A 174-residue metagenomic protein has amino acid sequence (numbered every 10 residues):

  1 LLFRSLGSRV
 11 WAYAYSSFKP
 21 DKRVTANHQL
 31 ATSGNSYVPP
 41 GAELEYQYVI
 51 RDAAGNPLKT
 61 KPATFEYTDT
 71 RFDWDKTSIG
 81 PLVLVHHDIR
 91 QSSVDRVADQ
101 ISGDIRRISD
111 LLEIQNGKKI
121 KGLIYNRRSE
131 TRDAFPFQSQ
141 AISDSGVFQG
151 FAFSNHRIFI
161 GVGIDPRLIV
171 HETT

Functional and structural regions predicted by a protein language model:
G7-R9, P40, R51-T60: Short acidic/polar inter-strand loop motif in beta-rich domains
G7-S17: Surface-exposed loop/edge segments in extracytoplasmic proteins
S17, A54-K76: Short beta-strand elements
K19-S33: Aromatic sugar-binding surface patches on proteins that engage polysaccharides or sugar-phosphate polymers
G34-E43: Surface-exposed, short loops/turns at beta-strand junctions within beta-sandwich domains
D73-T174: Juxtacatalytic substrate-recognition/specificity segment
